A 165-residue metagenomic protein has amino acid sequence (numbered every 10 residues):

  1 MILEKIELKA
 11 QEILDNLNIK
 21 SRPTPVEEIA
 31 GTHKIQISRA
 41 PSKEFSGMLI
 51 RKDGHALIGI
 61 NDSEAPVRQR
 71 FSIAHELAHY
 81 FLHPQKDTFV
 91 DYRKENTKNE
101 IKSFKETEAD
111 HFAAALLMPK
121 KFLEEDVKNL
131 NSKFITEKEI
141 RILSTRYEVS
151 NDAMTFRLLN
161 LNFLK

Functional and structural regions predicted by a protein language model:
M1-K165: Active-site hotspot residues in diverse enzymes, especially metal/ion-binding acidic/histidine motifs
